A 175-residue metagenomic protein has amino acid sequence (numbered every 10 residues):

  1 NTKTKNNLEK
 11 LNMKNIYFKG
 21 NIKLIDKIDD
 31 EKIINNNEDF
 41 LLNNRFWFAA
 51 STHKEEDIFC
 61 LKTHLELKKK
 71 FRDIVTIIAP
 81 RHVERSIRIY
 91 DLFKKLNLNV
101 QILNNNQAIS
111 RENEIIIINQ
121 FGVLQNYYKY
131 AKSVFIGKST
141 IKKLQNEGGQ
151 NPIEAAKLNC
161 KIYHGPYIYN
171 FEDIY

Functional and structural regions predicted by a protein language model:
N1-Y175: Nucleotide-activated sugar donor-binding and catalytic core shared by glycosyltransferases and related lipid-linked
